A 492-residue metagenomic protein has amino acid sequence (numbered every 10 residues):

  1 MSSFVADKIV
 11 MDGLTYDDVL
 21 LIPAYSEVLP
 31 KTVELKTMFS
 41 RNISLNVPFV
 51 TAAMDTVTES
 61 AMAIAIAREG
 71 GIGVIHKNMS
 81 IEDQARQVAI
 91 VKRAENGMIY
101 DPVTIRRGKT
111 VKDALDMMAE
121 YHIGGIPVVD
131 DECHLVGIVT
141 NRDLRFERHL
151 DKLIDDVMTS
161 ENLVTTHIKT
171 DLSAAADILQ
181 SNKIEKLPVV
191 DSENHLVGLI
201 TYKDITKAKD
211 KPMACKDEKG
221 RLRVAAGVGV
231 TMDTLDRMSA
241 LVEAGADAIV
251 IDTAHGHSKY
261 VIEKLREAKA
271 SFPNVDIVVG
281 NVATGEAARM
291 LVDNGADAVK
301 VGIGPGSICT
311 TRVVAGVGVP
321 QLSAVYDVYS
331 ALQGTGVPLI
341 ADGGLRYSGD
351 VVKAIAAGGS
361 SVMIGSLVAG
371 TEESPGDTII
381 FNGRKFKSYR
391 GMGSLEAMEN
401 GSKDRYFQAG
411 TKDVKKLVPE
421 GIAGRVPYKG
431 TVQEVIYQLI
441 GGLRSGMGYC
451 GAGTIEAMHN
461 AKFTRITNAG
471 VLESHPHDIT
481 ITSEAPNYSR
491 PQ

Functional and structural regions predicted by a protein language model:
M1-Y25, R106, H167, G227 (+2 more regions): Alpha/beta catalytic cores of nucleotide-metabolism and tRNA/nucleoside-modifying enzymes
L29, V33-L45, A52-M54, D83-Y121 (+6 more regions): Bateman/CBS regulatory modules and CBS-like beta-alpha motifs in cytosolic regions of diverse proteins
K31, S80-A89, E147-D151, H195-C215 (+5 more regions): Active-site-adjacent beta->alpha loops and helix N-cap segments on the catalytic face of soluble alpha/beta enzymes
S44-T51, G97-P102, D217-G227, A268-A283 (+2 more regions): Short beta-strand/loop segments at the ligand-binding rim of alpha/beta enzyme cores
A61-I64, D236-A244, I277, A283-V301 (+2 more regions): Catalytic cores of alpha/beta
R68-D83, A246-S258, D297-A315, L345-I379: Glycine-rich phosphate-binding active-site loops on the catalytic face of alpha/beta enzymes
V74-N78, T104-I105, G125-P127, T165-H167 (+6 more regions): Catalytic beta/alpha-barrel core
I75-S80, I123, P127, H134-L150 (+4 more regions): Short beta->alpha transition motifs characteristic of CBS
